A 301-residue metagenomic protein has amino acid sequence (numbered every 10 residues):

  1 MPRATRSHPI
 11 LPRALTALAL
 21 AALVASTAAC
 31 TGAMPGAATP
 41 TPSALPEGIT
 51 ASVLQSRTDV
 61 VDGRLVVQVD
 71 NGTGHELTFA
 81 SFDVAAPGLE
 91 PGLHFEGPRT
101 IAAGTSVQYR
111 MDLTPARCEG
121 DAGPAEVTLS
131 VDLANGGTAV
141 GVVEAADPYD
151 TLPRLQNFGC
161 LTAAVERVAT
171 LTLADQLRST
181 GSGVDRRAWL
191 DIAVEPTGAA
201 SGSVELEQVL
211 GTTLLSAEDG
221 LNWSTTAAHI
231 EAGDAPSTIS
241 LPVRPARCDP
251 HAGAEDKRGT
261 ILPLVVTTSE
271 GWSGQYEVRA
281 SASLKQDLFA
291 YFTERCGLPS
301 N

Functional and structural regions predicted by a protein language model:
S26-A29: C-terminal motif of bacterial Sec signal peptides marking the signal peptidase cleavage site
T31-M34: Bacterial signal peptide processing site
G36-Q68, G72-G74, L155-W189, A199 (+2 more regions): Beta-sheet-dominated interaction scaffolds and their linkers
D70-H75, R117, E195-A200, R247 (+1 more regions): Short, acidic/polar linear motifs in exposed loop/turn regions
H75-D83, D121-P124, V140-V142, A199-L210 (+3 more regions): Short, hydrophobic/aromatic beta-strand segments
P87-E119, L214-H251: Intrinsically disordered, low-complexity Pro/Gly/Ser/Thr-rich segments with frequent PxxP/GP/PP motifs and embedded
A116-F158, C248-A282: Terminal connector regions
N135-N222: Surface-exposed beta-loop interaction hotspot
